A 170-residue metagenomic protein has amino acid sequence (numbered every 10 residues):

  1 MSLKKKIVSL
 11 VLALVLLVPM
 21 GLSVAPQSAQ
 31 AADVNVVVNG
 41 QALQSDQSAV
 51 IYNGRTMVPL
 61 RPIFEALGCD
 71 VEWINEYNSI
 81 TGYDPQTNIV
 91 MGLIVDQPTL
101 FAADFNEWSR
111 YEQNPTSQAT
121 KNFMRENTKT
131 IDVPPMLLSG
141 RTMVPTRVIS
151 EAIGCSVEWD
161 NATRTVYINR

Functional and structural regions predicted by a protein language model:
S2-I7, L17-R170: Primary recognition of N-terminal secretory signal peptides and signal-anchoring hydrophobic helices
L10-L14: Sec-dependent N-terminal signal peptides
